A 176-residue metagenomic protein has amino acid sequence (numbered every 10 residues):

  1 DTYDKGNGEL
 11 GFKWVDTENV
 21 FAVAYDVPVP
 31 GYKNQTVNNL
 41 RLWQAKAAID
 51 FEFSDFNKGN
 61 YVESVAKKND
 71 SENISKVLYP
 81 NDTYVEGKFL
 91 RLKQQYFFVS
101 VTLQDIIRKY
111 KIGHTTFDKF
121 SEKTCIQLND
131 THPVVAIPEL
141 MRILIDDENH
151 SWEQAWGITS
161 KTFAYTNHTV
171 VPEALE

Functional and structural regions predicted by a protein language model:
D1-E176: A conserved ligand/cofactor-binding region detector
